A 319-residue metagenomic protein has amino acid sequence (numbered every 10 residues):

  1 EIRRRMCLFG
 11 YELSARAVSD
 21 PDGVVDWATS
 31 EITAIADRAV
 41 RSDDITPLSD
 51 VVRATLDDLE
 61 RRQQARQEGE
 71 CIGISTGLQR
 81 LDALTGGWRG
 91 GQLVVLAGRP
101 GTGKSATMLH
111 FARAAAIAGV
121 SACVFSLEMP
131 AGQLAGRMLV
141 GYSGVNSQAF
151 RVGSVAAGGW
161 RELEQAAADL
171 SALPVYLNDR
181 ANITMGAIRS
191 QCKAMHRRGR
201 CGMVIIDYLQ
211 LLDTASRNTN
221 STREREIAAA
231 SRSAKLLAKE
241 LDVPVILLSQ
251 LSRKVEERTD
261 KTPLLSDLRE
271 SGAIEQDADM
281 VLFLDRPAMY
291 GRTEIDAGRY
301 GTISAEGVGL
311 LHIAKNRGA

Functional and structural regions predicted by a protein language model:
E1-Q67, G101-T102, S143-G144, L170-S171: Short, small/acidic-rich helices and loops at N termini and domain boundaries of DNA replication/processing enzymes
G77-G87: Pre-Walker A adenine-sensing motif
D82, R225-A319: Phosphate-binding/switch region of NTP-binding enzymes
A83, H110, A114-R200, T214: Cytosolic-facing regulatory segments adjacent to core modules
R89-V94: Pre-Walker A (Motif I) flank of P-loop NTPase domains
G98: The Walker A (P-loop) glycine that initiates the GxxxxGKT/S ATP-binding motif of P-loop NTPases
T107: Hydrophobic positions on the alpha1 helix immediately C-terminal to the Walker A/P-loop
Q148-A156, Y176-N182, A215-A228, V255-S266: Flexible beta-alpha connector loops of hexameric P-loop NTPases
